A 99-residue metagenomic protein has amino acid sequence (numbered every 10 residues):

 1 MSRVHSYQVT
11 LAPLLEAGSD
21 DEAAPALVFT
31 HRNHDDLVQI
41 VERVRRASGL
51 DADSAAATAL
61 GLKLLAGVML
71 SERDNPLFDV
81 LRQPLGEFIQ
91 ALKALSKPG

Functional and structural regions predicted by a protein language model:
M1-A52, E72, P76-G99: N-terminal intrinsically disordered, cationic/polar leader segments that include organellar targeting peptides
A57-M69: An amphipathic alpha-helical micro-motif enriched in hydrophobic residues with embedded/adjacent acidic residues
